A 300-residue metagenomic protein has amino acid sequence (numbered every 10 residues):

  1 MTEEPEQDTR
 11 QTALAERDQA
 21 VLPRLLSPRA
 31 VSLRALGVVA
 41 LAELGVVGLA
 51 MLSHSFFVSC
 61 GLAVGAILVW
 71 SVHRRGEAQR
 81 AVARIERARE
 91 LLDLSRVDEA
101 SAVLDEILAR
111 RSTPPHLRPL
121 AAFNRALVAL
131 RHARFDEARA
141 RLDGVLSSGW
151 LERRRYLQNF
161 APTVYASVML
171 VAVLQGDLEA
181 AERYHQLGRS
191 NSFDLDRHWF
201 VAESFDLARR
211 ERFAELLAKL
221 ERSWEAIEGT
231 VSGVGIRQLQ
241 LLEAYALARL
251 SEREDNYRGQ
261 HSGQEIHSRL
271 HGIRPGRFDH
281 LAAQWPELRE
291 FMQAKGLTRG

Functional and structural regions predicted by a protein language model:
M1-A30: Cytosolic juxtamembrane N-terminal segments of multi-pass membrane proteins
S27-S32, I67-S95: Transmembrane-cytosolic junction motif
S71-G76, E106-L117, G144-Y156, H185-D196 (+2 more regions): Solenoid-like repeat scaffolds
Q79-P114, N124: Alpha-helical segment of the N-proximal tetratricopeptide repeat
Q79-V82, E86, L117-N124, F160-L170 (+3 more regions): "A position-specific structural signal for the A-helix of alpha-solenoid helical repeats
L94, H132, Q175, R210 (+1 more regions): Structural motif corresponding to the intra-repeat A-B loop/turn of tetratricopeptide repeats
A100, A138, A181, L216 (+1 more regions): Single-residue signature of alpha-solenoid repeat helices
A208-G300: Long, non-transmembrane cytosolic or organellar matrix-exposed soluble domains/tails of integral membrane proteins
